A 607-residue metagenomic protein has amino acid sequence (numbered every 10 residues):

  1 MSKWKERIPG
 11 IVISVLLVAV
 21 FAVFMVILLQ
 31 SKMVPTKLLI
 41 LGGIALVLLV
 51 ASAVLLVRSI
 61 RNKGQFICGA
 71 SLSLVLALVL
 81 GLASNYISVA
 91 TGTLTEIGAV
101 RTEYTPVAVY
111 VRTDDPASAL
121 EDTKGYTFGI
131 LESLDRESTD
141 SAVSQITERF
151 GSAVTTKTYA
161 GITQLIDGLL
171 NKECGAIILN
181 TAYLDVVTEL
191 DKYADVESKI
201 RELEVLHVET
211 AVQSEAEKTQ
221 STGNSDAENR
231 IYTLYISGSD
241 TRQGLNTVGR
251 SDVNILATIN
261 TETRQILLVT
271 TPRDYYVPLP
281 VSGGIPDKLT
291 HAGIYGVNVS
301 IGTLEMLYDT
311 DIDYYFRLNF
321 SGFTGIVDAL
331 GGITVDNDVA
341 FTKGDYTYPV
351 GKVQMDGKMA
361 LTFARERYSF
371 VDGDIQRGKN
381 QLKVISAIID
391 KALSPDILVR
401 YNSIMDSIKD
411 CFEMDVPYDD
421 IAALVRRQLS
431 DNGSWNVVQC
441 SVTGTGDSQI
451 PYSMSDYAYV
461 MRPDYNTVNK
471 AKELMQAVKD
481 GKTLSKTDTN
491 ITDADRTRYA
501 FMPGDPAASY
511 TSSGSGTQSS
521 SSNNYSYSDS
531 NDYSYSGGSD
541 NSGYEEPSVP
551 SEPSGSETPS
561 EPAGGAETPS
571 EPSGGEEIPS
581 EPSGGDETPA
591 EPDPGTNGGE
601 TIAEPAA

Functional and structural regions predicted by a protein language model:
I8-L56: Membrane-embedded alpha-helical segments of integral membrane proteins
G81, N85-T102, V107, T113 (+4 more regions): Entry/capping segment at the start of metal-dependent catalytic domains with acidic active-site entry clusters
Y104-A160, I301: Bilobed "Venus flytrap"/periplasmic-binding protein-like clamshell domains and structurally analogous long
E121-D122, I162-I178, A182-Y183, T303-L307 (+1 more regions): Short helices/loops that flank or line small-molecule/ion binding pockets
G223-Y232, D240, G244-T247, G293 (+2 more regions): Flexible, polar/acidic helix-loop-strand segments at domain edges
G244-D252, T263-L267, T271-A292, M355 (+4 more regions): C-terminal solvent-exposed extensions
A292-Y346, D415-P417, L429-N432: Amphipathic, coiled-coil-like alpha-helical scaffolding segments used for oligomerization/assembly
N490-A607: Ser/Thr/Gly/Pro-rich low-complexity, disordered linker/stalk segments of secreted and cell-surface proteins
